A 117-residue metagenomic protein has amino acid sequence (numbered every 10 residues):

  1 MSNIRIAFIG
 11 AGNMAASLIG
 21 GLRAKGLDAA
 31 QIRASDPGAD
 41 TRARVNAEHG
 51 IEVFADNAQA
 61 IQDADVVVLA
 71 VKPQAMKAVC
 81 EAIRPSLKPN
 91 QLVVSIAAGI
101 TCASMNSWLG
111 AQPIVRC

Functional and structural regions predicted by a protein language model:
M1-D63: NAD(P)+-binding Rossmann beta1-loop-alpha1 motif at the extreme N-terminus of oxidoreductases
A39, H49, N57-Q62, V66-C117: Rossmann-like NAD(P)(H) cofactor-binding subdomain of soluble oxidoreductases
